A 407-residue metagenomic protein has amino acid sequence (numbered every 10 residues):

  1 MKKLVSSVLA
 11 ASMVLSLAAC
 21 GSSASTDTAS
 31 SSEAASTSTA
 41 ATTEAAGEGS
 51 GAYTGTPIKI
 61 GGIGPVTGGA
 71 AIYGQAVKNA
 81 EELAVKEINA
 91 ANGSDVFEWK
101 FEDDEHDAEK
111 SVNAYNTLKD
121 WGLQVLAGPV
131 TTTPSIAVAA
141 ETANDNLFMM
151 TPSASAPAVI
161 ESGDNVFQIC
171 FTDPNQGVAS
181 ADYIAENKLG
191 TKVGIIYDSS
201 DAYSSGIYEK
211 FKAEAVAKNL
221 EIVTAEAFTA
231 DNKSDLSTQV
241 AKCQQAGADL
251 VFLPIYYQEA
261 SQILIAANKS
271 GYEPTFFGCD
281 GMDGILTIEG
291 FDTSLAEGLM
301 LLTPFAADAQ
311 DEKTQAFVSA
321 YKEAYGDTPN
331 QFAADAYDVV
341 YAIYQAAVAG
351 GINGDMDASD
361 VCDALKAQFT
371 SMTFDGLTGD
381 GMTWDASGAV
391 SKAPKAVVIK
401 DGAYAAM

Functional and structural regions predicted by a protein language model:
M1-L9: Positively charged n-region of N-terminal signal peptides that target proteins for export
S16-A19: C-terminal motif of bacterial Sec signal peptides marking the signal peptidase cleavage site
G21-A24: Bacterial signal peptide processing site
T28, A34-M407: Extracytosolic ligand-binding ectodomains
